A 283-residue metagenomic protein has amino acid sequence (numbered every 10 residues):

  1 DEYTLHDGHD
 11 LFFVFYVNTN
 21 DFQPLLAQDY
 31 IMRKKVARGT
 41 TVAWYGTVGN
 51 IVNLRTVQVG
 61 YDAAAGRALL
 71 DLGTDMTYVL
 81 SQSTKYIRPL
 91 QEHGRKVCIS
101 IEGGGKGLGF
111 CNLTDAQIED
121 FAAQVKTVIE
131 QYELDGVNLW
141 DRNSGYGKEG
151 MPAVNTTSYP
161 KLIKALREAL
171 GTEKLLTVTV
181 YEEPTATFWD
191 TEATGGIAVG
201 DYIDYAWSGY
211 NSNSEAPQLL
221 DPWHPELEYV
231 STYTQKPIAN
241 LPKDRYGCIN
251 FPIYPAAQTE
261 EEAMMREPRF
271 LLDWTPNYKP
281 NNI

Functional and structural regions predicted by a protein language model:
D1-I283: Secreted glycan hydrolases and related glycan-binding modules that recognize and/or cleave
